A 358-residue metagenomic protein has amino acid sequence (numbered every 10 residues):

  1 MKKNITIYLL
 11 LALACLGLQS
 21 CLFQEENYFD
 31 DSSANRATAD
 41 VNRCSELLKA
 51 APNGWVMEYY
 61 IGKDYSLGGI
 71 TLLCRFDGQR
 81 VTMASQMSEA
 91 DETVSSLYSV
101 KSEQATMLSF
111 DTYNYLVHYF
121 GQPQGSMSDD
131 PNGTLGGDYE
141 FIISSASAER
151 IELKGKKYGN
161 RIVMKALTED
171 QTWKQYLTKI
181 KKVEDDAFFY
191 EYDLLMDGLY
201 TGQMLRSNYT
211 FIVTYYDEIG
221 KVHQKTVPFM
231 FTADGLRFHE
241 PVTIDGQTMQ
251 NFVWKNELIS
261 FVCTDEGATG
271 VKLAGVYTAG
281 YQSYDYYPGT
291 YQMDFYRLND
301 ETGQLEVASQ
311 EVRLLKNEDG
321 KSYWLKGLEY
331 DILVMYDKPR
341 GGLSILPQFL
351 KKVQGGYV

Functional and structural regions predicted by a protein language model:
M1-L9: Bacterial N-terminal signal peptides that target proteins for export
L16-S20: C-terminal motif of bacterial Sec signal peptides marking the signal peptidase cleavage site
L22-D111, Y115, A146-A148, E152-N160 (+2 more regions): Acidic/polar, low-complexity intrinsically disordered N-terminal segments immediately downstream of a Sec signal
L72-F76, V100, G133-L135, Y139-A146 (+2 more regions): A structural signal for short, hydrophobic beta-strand segments that form beta-sheets in beta-rich/all-beta domains
M107-Q124, S309-K316: Short solvent-exposed strand/turn elements
V117-G136, G235-M249: A cross-kingdom feature marking solvent-exposed beta-strand/loop segments within repeated, beta-rich binding/scaffold
D129-P131, L135-E152, K157, K316-N317 (+2 more regions): Structured domain cores in non-transmembrane regions
G159-N160, L167-V358: Ser/Thr/Gly/Pro-rich, low-complexity flexible regions
